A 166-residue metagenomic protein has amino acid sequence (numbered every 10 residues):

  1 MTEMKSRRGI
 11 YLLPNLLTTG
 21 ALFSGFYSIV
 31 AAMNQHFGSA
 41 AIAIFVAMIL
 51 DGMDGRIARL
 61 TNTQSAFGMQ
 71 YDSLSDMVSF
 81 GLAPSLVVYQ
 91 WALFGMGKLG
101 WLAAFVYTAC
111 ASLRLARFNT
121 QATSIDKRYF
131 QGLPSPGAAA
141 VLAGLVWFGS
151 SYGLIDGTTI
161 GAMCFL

Functional and structural regions predicted by a protein language model:
M1-E3, K127-L166: C-terminal membrane-associated helical module and adjoining short loops/tails
M1-G52: Topogenic membrane-insertion module of multi-pass membrane proteins
G9, L13-T19, L60-L115, L145-V146: Multi-pass membrane catalytic core of lipid/isoprenoid biosynthesis enzymes
L17, A40-I44, A103-V106, C110 (+3 more regions): Hydrophobic alpha-helical transmembrane segments of polytopic
F23, I49, M53, I57 (+2 more regions): Active-site His/Glu-centered metal-binding helix of metallohydrolases
S24-Y27, D54, L82, C110-L113 (+1 more regions): Membrane-embedded alpha-helical transmembrane segments of multi-pass integral membrane proteins
Y27-I42, V78, L82-L102, G144-A162: Helix-coil boundary and interhelical linker segments in multi-pass alpha-helical membrane proteins
D54-S65, S112-K127, G132: C-terminal ends of transmembrane helices
